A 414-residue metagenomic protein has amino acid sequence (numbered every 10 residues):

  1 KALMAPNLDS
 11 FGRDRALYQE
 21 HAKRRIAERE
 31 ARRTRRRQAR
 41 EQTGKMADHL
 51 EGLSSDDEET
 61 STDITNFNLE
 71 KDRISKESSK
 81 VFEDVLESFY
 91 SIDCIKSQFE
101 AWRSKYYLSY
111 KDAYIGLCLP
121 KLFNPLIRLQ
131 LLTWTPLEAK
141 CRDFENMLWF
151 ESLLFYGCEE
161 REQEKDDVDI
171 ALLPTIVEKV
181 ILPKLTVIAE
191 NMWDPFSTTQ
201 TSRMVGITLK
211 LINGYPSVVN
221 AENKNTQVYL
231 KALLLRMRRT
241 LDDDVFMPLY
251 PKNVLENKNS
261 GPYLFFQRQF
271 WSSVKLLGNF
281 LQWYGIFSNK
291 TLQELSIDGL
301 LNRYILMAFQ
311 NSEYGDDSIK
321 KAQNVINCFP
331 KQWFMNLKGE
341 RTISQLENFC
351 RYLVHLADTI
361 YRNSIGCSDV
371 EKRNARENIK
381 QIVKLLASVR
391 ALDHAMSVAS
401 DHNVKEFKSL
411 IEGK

Functional and structural regions predicted by a protein language model:
A2-P195: Acidic, serine/threonine- and proline-rich intrinsically disordered low-complexity regions
E164-K414: Long alpha-helical repeat scaffolds
